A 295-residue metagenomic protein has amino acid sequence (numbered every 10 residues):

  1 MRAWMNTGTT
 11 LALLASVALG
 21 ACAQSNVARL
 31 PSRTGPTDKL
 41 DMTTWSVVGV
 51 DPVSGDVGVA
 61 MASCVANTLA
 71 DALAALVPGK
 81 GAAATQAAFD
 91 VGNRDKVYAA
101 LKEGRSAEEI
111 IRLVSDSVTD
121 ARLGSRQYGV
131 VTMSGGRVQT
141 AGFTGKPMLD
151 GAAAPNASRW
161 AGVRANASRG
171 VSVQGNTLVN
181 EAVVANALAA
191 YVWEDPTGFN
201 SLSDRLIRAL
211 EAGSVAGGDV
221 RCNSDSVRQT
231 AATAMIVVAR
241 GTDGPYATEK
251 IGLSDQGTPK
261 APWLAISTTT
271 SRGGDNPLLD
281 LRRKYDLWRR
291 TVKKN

Functional and structural regions predicted by a protein language model:
M1-M5: N-terminal secretory signal peptides that target proteins for export/translocation
G8-G20: Bacterial N-terminal signal peptides
N26-N295: N-terminal nucleophile
